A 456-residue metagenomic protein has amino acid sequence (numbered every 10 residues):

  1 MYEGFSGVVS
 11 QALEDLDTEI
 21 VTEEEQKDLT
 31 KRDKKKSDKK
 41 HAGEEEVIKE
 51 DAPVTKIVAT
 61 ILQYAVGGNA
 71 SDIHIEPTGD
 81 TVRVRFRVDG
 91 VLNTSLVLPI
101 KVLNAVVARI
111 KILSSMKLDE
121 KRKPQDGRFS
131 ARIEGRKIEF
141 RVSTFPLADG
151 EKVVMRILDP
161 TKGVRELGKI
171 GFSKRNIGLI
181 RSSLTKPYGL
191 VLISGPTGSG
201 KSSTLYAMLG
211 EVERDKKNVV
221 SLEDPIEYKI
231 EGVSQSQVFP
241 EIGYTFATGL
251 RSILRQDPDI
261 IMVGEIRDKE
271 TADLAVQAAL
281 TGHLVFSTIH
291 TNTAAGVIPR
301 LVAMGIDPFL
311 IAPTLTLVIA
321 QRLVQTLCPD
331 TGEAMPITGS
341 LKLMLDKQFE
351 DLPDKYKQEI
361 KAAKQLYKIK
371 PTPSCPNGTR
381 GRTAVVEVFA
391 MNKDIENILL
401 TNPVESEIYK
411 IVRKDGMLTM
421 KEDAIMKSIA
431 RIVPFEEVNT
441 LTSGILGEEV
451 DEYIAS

Functional and structural regions predicted by a protein language model:
M1-G150, L158-G163, L167-G168, K174-R175 (+4 more regions): N-terminal, intrinsically disordered, highly charged
S6, S10-L13, D51-A59, I100-V107 (+23 more regions): Amphipathic alpha-helical transducer elements in NTP-driven molecular machines
I73, I110, F140, S183 (+7 more regions): Residue-level signature of catalytic and energy-coupling elements of molecular machines, predominantly ATP/GTP-dependent
R181-V191, S202-Q325: Switch/coupling sub-region of P-loop NTPases
G195: The Walker A (P-loop) glycine that initiates the GxxxxGKT/S ATP-binding motif of P-loop NTPases
G198: Walker A (P-loop) phosphate-binding loop of P-loop NTPases
T293-A390: Cys/His-rich Zn2+-binding cysteine-cluster or related metal-binding knuckle/ribbon modules and their
E350-S456: NTP-binding/hydrolysis catalytic cores, primarily Walker-type P-loop NTPases
